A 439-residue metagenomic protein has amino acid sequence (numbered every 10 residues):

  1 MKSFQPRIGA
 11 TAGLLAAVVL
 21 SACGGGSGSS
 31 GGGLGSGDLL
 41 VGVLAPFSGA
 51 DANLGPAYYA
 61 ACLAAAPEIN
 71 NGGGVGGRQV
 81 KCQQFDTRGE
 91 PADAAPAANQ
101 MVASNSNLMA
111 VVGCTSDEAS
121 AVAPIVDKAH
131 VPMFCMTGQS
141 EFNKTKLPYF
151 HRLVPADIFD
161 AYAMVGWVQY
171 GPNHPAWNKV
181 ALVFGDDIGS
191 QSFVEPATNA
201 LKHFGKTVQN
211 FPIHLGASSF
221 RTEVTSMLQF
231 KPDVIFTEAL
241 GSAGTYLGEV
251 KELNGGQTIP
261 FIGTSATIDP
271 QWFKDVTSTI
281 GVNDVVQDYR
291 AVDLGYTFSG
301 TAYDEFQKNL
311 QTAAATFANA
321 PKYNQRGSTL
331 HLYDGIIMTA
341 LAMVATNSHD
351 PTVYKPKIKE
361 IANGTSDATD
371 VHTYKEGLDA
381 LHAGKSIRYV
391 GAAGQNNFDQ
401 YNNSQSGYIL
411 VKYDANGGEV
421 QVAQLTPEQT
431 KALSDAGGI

Functional and structural regions predicted by a protein language model:
K2-Q5, L15, L20-I439: Extracytosolic ligand-binding ectodomains
P6-A10: Short, hydrophobic alpha-helical membrane anchors of single-pass surface/secreted proteins
